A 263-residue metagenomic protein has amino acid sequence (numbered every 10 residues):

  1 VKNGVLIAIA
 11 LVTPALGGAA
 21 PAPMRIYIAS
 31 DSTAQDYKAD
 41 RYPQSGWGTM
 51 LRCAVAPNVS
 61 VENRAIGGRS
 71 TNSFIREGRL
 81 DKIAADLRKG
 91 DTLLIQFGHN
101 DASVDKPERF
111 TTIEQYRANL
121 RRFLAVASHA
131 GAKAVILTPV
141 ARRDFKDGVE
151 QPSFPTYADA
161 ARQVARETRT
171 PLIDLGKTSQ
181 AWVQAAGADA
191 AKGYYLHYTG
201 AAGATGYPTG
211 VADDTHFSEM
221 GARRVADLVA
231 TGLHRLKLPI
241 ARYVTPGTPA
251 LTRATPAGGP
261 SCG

Functional and structural regions predicted by a protein language model:
G4-I7, L11-P23: Bacterial Sec-dependent signal peptides at the C-terminal "C-region" and cleavage site
G18-A65, L80-L93: Serine-esterase "nucleophile elbow" of acetyl-processing enzymes
D31, I66-T71, N100-D101: Active-site neighborhood of divalent metal-dependent phosphoester/pyrophosphate hydrolases
A34-Q35, G68-S70, A141-R142: Short histidine/acidic/glycine/proline-rich micro-motifs that form metal- and phosphate-coordinating active-site loops
I66-T71, T178, G247-A250: Acidic helix-start/capping segments at beta-turn-to-alpha-helix junctions
S70-G78: Structural motif
G78-P246, A254-G263: Alpha-helical cap/lid subdomain in secreted, periplasmic, or secretory-pathway luminal O-acyl-processing enzymes
